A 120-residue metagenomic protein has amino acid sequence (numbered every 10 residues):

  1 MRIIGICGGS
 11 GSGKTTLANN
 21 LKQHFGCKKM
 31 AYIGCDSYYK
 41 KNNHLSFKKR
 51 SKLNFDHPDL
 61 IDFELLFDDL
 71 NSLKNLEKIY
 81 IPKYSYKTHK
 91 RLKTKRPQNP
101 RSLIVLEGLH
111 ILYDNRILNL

Functional and structural regions predicted by a protein language model:
S10: The conserved Walker
K14: Conserved lysine of the Walker
L17, L21: Hydrophobic positions on the alpha1 helix immediately C-terminal to the Walker A/P-loop
Q23-A31: Post-Walker A helix-loop "phosphate-sensing" segment adjacent to the P-loop in P-loop NTPases
A31-G34, K40-T88, L103: Conserved nucleotide-sensing/catalytic segment adjacent to the nucleotide-binding pocket in NTP-handling enzymes
L92-L120: ATP-dependent NMP and nucleoside kinases share a basic, alpha-helical "lid"
